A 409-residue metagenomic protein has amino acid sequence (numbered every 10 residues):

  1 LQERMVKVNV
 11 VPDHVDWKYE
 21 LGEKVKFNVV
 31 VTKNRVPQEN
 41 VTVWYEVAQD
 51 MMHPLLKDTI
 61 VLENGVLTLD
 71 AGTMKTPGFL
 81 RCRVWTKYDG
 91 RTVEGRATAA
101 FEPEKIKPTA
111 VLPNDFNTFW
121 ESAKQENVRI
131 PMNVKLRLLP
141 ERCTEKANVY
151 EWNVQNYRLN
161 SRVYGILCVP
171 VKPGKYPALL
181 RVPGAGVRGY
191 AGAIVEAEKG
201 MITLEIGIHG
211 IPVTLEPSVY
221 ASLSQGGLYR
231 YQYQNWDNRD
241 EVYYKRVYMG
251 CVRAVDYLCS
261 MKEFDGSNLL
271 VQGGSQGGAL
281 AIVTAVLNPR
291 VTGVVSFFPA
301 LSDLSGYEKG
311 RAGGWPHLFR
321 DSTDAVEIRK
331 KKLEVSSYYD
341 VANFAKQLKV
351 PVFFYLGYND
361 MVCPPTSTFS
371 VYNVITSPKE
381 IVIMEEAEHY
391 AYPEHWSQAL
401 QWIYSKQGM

Functional and structural regions predicted by a protein language model:
L1-V8: Proline/serine/threonine-rich low-complexity linkers at boundaries of modular beta-sandwich domains
D13-W17, N127-P173: N-terminal cap/lid segment of alpha/beta-hydrolase-fold proteins
G90-A110: Short beta-strand elements
R188-M249, G306-W315: Cap/lid segment of the alpha/beta-hydrolase catalytic domain
R230-G274: Gly/Ser-rich "nucleophile elbow"/oxyanion-hole loop immediately N-terminal to the catalytic nucleophile in hydrolases
G278-I328, I383, A391-E394: Hydrolase active-site cap/lid region
L348, F354-L356: Short beta-strand/loop motif that positions the catalytic acidic residue of the alpha/beta-hydrolase fold
V362, F369-M409: C-terminal catalytic histidine-bearing segment of alpha/beta-hydrolase fold enzymes
